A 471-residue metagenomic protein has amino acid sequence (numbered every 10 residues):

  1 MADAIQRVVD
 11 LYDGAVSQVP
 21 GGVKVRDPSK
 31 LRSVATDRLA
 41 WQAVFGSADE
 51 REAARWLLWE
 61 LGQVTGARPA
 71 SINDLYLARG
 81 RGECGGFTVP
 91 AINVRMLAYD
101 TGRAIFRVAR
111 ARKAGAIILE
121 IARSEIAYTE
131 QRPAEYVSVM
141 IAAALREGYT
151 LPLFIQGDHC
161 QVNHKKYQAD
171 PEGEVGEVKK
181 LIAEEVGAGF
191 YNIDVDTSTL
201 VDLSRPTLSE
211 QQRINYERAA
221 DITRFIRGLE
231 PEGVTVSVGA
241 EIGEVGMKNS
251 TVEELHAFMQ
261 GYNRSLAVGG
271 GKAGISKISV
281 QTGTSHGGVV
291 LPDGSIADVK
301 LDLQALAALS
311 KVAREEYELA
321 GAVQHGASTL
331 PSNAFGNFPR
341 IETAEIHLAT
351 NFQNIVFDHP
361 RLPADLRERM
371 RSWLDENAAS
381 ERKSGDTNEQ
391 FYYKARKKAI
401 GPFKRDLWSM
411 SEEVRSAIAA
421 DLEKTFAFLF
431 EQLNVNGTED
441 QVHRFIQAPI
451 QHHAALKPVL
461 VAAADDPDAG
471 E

Functional and structural regions predicted by a protein language model:
M1-K166, D170-E174, K180-I182, F190 (+2 more regions): Alpha/beta catalytic barrel-like cores
F87-T88, R314-G321: Short, surface-exposed connector motifs at secondary-structure boundaries
R103-A116, A134-E135, A142, R146-E147 (+1 more regions): Alpha/beta enzyme core
Q156-C160, G321-L330: Glycine-rich beta-to-alpha transition loops that act as phosphate-gripper elements at the mouths of alpha/beta enzyme
D158, V238, I278, H325 (+1 more regions): Conserved, mostly hydrophobic/aromatic
K166, V290-P292, P331-I341, V356-R367: Histidine/acidic-residue-rich catalytic or RNA/ligand-binding cores of hydrolases and nuclease-related proteins
G189-Y191, G274, N337-I346: Glycine-enriched alpha-helix->loop->beta-strand junction motifs that scaffold or abut catalytic
D196-D202, I341-P360: Glycine-rich phosphate-binding active-site loops on the catalytic face of alpha/beta enzymes
